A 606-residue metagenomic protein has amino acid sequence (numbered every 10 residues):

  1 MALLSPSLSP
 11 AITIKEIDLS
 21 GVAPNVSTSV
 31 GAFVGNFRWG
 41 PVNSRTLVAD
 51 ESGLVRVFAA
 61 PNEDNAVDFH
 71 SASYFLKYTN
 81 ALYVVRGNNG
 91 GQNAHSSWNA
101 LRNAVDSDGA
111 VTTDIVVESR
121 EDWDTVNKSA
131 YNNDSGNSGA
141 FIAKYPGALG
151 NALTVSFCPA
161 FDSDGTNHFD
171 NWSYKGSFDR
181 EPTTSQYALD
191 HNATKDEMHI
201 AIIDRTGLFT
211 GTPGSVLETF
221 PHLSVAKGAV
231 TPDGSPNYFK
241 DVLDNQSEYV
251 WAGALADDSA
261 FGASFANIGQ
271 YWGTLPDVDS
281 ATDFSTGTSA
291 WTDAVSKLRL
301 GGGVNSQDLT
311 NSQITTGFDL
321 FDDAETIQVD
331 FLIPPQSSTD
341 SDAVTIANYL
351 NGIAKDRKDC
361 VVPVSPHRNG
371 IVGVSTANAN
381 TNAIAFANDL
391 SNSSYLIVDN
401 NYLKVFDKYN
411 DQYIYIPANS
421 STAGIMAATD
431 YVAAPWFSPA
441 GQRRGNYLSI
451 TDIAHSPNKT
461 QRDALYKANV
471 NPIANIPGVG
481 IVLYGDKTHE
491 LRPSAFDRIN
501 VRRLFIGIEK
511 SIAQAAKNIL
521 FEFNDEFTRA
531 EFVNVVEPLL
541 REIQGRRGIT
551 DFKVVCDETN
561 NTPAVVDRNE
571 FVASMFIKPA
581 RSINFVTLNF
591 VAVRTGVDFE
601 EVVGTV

Functional and structural regions predicted by a protein language model:
M1-T112, G139-A140, K144, T194 (+5 more regions): Structured, hydrophobic secondary-structure cores that serve as assembly/anchoring elements
S52-F58, H70-S73, G91-N93, A100-D233 (+3 more regions): Extended, beta-strand-rich, solvent-exposed assembly scaffolds of outer structural proteins
